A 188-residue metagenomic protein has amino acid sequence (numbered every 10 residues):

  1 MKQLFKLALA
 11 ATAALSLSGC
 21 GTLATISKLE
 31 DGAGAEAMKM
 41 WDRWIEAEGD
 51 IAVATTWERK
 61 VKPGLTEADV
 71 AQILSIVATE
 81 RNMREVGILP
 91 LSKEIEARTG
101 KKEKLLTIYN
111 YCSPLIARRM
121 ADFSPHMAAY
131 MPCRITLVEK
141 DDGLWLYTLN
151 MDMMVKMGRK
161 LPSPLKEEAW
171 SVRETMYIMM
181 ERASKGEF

Functional and structural regions predicted by a protein language model:
M1-A8: Bacterial N-terminal signal peptides that target proteins for export
A8-S16: Bacterial N-terminal signal peptides
S27, A35, R43-W44, Q72-S124 (+1 more regions): Ser/Thr-rich, low-complexity intrinsically disordered terminal regions
G32-R81: Terminal, regulation- and interaction-focused segments at domain boundaries
T56-L65, L106, G158-K166: Second-shell loop/turn segments in exported
R134-P162: Beta-strand/loop substructures that line and gate deep hydrophobic ligand-binding cavities in soluble
D152-F188: C-terminal partner/receptor-binding element of secreted or periplasmic proteins
